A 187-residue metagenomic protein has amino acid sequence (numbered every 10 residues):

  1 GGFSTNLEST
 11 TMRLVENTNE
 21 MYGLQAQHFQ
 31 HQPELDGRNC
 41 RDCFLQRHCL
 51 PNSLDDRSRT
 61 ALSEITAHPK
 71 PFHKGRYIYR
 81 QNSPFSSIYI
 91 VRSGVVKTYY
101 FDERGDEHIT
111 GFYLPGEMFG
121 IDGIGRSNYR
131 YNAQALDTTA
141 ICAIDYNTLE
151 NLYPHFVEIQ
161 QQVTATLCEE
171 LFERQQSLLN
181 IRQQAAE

Functional and structural regions predicted by a protein language model:
T11-K74, M118-F119, G123-I124, H155: Cyclic nucleotide-binding regulatory module and flanking cytosolic helices
G75, S86-Y99, P115-G116: Glycine- and acidic-residue-biased ligand/ion/polar-headgroup-sensing regions
I78-S83: Short phosphate-coordinating micro-motif centered on Lys-Gly-acidic
K97-H108: A short beta-strand-loop-beta hairpin characteristic of the jelly-roll/cupin
I109-E173: Cyclic-nucleotide recognition modules
L179-A186: N-terminal positioning helix adjacent to the helix-turn-helix/winged-helix DNA-binding module
